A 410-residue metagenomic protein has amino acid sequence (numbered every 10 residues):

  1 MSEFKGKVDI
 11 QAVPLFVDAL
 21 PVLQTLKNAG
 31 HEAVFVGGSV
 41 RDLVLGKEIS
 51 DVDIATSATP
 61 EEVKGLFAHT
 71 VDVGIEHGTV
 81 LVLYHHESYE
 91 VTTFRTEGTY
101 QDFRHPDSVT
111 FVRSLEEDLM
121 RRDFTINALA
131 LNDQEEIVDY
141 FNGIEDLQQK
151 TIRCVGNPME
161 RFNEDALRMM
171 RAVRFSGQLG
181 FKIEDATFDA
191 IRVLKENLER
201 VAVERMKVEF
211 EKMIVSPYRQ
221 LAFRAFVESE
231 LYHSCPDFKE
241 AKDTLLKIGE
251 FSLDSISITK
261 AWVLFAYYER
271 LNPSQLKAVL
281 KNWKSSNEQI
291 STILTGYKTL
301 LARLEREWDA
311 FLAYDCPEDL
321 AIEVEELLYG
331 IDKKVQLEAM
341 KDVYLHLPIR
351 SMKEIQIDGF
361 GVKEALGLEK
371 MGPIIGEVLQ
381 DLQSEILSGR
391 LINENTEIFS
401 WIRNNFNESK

Functional and structural regions predicted by a protein language model:
M1-K410: Catalytic cores of the polymerase beta-like nucleotidyltransferase superfamily and closely associated nucleotide
